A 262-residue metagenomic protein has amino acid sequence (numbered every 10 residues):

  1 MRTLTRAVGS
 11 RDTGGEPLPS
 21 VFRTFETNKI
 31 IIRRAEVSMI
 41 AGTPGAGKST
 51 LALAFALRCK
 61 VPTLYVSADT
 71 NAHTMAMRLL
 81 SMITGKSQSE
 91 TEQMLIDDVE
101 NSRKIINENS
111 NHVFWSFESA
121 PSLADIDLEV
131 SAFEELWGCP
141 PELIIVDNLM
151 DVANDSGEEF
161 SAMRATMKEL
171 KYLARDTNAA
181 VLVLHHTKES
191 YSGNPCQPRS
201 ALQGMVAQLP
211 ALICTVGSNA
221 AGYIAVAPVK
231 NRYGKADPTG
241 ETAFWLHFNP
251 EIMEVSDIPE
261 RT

Functional and structural regions predicted by a protein language model:
M1-K86: The Walker A/P-loop phosphate-binding site
V21, N71-M75, S122-I126, I145 (+3 more regions): Helical mechanochemical/support elements of P-loop NTPase systems and associated helical scaffolds
E26-N28, G45, T166-T262: Phosphate-binding/switch region of NTP-binding enzymes
A35, C59-K60, S110-N111, L209-A211: Short, well-ordered alpha-helix to beta-strand connector turns
S38-I40, L64-V66, S116, L182 (+1 more regions): Hydrophobic/aromatic beta-strand patches that form the interior of the parallel beta-sheet core in alpha/beta enzyme
T63-G157, A220, F248, P259: Conserved inter-motif catalytic segment of the P-loop NTP-binding fold
P121, P140-E189: Hydrophobic, well-ordered secondary-structure scaffolds
